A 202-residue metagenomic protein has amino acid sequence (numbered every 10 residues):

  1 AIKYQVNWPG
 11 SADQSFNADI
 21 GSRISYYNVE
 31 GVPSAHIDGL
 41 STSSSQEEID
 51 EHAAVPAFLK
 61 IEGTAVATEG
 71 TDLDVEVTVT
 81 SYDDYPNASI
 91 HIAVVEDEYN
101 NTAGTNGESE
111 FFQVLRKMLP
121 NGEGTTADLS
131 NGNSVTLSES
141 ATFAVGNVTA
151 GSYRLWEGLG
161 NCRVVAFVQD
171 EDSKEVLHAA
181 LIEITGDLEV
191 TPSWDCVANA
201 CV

Functional and structural regions predicted by a protein language model:
I2-L188: Short, conserved sequence motifs used for protein processing/export or organelle targeting and for catalysis
G186-N199: Boundary/junction segments of secreted and surface-exposed precursor proteins
